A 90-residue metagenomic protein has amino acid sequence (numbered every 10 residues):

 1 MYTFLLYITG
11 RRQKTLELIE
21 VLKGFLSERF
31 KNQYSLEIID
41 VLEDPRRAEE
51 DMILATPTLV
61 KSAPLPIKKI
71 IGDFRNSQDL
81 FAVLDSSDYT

Functional and structural regions predicted by a protein language model:
M1-G24: Local sequence-structure signature of Cys/Sec-based thiol-disulfide redox active-site neighborhoods
M1-Y2, K61-A63, S86-Y89: Flexible, compositionally biased loop and terminal segments
K23-S35: Conserved helix-turn-beta segment immediately C-terminal to the redox Cys motif in thioredoxin-like folds
N32-D44: Thiol-based oxidoreductase modules, predominantly thioredoxin-like and allied folds used for disulfide exchange
E49-A55: Thiol/disulfide oxidoreductase modules built on the thioredoxin-like
T56-K68: A short, hydrophobic beta-strand/beta-hairpin element that forms part of a small beta-sheet core
F74-T90: Ser/Thr/Gly-rich flexible loops in soluble cytosolic domains mediating phosphotransfer, phosphorylation
